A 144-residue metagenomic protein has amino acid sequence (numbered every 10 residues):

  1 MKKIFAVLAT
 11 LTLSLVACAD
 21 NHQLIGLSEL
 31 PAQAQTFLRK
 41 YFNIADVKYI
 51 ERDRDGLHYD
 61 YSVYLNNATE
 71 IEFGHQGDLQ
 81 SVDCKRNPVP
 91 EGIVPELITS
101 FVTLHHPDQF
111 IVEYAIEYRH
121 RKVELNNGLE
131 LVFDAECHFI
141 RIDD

Functional and structural regions predicted by a protein language model:
M1-I25, L38: Bacterial Sec-dependent N-terminal signal peptides
D20-D144: Interaction-mediating elements
